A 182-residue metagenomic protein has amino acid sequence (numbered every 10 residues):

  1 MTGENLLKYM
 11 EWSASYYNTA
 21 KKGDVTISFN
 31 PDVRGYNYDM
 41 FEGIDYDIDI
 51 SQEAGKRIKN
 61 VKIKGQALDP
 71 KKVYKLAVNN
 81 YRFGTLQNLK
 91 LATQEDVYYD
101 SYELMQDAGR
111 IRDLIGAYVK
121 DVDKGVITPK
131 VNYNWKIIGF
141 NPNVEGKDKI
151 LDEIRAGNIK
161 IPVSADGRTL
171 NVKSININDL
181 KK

Functional and structural regions predicted by a protein language model:
M1-K182: Catalytic centers of hydrolytic enzymes
